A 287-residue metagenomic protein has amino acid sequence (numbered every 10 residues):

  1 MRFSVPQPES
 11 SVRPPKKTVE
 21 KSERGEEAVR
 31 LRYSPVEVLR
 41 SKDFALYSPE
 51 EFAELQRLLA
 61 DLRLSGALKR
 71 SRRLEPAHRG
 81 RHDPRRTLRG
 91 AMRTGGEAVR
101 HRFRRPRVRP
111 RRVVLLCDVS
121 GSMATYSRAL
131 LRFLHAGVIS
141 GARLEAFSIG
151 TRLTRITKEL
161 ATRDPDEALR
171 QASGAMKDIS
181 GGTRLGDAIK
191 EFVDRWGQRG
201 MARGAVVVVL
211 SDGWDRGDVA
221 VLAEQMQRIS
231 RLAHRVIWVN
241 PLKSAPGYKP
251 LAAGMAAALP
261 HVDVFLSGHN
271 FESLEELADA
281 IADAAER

Functional and structural regions predicted by a protein language model:
M1-P110: Acidic/polar low-complexity segments with low predicted structural confidence
L88, F103-L131: MIDAS-like acidic motif and immediate structural context at the N-terminus of von Willebrand factor A/I domains
L88, L116-S120, G204-G217, D263: DG-centered beta-turn motif at the end of beta-strands
L115, A146-S148, V207-V209, W238: Structural beta-sheet core signal
R128, F133-R184: Metal-dependent catalytic core segments for phosphate chemistry
I156, E167-A205, K243, G247-P250: Von Willebrand factor
G217-A220, E276: Extracytoplasmic/secreted cell-surface and envelope-processing proteins
M226-R287: Von Willebrand factor type A / integrin I
